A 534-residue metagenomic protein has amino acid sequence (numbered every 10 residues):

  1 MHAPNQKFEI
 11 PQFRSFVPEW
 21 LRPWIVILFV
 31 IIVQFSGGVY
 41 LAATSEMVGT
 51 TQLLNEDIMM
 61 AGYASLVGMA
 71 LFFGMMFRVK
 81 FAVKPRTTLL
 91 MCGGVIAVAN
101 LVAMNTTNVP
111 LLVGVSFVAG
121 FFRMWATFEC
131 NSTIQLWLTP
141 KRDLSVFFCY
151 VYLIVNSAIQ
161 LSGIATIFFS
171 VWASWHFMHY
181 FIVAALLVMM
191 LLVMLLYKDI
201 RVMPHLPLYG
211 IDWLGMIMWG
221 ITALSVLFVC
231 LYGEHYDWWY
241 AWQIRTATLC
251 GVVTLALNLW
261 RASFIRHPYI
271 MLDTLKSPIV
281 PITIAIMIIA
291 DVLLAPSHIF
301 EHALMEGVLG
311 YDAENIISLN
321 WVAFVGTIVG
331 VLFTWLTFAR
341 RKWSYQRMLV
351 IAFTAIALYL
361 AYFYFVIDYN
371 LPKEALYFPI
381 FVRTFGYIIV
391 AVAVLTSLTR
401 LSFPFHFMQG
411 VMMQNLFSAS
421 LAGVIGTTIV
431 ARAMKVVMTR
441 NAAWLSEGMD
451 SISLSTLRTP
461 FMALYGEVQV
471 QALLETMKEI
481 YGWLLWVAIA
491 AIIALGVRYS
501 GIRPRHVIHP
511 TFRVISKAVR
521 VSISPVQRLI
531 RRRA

Functional and structural regions predicted by a protein language model:
V17-M76, A126-T127, H298-H302: Extracytoplasmic
W20-S36, L41-A42, A99, Y269-T439: 12-transmembrane solute porter fold
M47-Q52, R78-F81, L112, A165-S174 (+4 more regions): Interfacial helix-cap and linker-helix signal at transmembrane-aqueous boundaries of multi-pass secondary transporters
S65-A70, N156-S157, F324-V325, L421: Short hydrophobic/small-residue motifs within alpha-helical transmembrane segments of multi-pass transporter-like
L71-T87, S170, G330-R347: Helix-to-loop junctions at the C-terminal end of transmembrane segments in multipass secondary transporters
M76-F77, F81-L214: Helix-loop-helix hairpins in multi-pass membrane proteins, especially solute transporters
A173-A285, A290: Hydrophobic transmembrane-helix bundles of small-molecule transporters
F417-A534: Hydrophobic transmembrane architecture of multi-pass small-molecule transporters
